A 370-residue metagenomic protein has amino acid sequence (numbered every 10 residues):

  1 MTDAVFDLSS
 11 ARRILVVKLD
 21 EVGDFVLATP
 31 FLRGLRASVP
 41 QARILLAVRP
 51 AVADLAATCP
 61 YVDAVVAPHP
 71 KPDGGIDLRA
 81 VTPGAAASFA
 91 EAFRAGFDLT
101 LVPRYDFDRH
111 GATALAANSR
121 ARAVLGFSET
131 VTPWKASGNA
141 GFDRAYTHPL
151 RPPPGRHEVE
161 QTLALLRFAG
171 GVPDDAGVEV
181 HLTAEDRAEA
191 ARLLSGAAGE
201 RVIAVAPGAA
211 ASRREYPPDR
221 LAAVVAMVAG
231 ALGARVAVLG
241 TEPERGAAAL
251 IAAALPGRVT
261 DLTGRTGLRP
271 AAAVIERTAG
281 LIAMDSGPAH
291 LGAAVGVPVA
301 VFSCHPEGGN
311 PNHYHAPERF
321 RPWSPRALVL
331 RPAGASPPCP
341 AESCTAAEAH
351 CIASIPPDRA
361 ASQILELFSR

Functional and structural regions predicted by a protein language model:
M1-R370: Catalytic machinery of carbohydrate-active enzymes, primarily nucleotide-sugar-dependent glycosyltransferases
